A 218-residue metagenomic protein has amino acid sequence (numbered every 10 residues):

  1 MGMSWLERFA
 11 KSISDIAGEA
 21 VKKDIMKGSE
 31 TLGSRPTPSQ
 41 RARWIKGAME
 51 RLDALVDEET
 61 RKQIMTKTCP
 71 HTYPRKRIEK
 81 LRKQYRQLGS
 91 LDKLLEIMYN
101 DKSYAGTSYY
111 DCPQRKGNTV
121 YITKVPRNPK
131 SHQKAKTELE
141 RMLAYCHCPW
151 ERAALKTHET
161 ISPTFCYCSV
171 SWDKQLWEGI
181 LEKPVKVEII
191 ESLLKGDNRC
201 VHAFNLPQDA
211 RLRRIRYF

Functional and structural regions predicted by a protein language model:
M1-S162, K186-V187, S192-L193, L206-F218: N-terminal accessory segment detector
C166-E188: Conserved short secondary-structure elements within globular domains
G196-C200: A short, glycine/Asx- and small/polar-enriched loop/turn that sits immediately N-terminal to a beta-strand
V201-N205: Short, well-ordered beta-strand micro-motif
